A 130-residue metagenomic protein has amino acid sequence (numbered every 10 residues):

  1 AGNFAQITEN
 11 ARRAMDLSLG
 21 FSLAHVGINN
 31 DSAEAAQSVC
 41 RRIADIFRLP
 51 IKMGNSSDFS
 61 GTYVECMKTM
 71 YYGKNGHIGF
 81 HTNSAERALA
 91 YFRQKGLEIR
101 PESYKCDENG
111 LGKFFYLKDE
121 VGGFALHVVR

Functional and structural regions predicted by a protein language model:
G2, T8-E9, L19-F21, H25 (+2 more regions): Vicinal oxygen chelate
I7, I28, I43-I46, I51 (+3 more regions): Weak global preference for isoleucine
T8-M15, L89: Generic structural signal for well-ordered alpha-helices, preferentially at hydrophobic/aromatic core positions
M15-C40, G73-F80: N-terminal beta-strand motif that seeds the catalytic metal site of vicinal oxygen chelate
G27-T69, R87-A90, Q94, K105-K113: Core segments of cupin and vicinal oxygen chelate
K74-E102: Mid-chain, well-packed structural core segment of small domains
